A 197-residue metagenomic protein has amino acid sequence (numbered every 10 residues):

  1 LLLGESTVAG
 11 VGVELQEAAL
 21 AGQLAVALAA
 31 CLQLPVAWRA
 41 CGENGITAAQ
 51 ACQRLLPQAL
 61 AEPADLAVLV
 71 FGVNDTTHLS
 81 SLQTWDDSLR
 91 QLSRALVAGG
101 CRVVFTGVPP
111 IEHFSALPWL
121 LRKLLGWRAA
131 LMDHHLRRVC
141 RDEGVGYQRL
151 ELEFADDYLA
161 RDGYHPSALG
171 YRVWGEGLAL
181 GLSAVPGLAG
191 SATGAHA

Functional and structural regions predicted by a protein language model:
L1-L2, T7-D87: Conserved SGNH/GDSL esterase-like catalytic core that processes O-acyl groups on lipids and polysaccharides
Q53-A197: Alpha-helical cap/lid subdomain in secreted, periplasmic, or secretory-pathway luminal O-acyl-processing enzymes
